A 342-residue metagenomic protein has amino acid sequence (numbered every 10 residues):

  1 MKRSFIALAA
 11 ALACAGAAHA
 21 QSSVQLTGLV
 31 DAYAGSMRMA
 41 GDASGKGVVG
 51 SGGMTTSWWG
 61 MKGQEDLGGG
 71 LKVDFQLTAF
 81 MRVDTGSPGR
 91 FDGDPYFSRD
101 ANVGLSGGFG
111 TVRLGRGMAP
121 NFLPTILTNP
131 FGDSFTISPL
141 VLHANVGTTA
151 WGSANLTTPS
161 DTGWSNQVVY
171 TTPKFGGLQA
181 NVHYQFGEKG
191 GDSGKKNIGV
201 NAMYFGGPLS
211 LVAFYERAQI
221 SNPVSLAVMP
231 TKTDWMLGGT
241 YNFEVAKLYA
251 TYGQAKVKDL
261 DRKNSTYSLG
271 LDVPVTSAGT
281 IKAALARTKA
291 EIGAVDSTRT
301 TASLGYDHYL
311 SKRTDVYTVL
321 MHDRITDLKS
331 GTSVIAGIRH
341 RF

Functional and structural regions predicted by a protein language model:
M1-Q21: Gram-negative bacterial Sec-dependent N-terminal signal peptides
S22-S36, K46-G187, G194-K196, M203-S210: Outer membrane beta-barrel
G28-A34, L77-A79, R116, V182-Y184 (+6 more regions): Transmembrane beta-barrel strands of outer-membrane/channel proteins
D42-G53, R90-S98, T158-S160, K189-K196 (+4 more regions): Replace "Gram-negative outer membrane beta-barrel proteins" with "bacterial and organellar outer membrane beta-barrel
T55-W59, R99-L105, W164-V168, K196-V200 (+6 more regions): Hydrophobic, lipid-facing positions within transmembrane beta-strands of outer-membrane proteins
L71-V73, F109-R113, G177-A180, P208-A213 (+3 more regions): Repeated loop/turn-to-beta-strand initiation elements of outer-membrane beta-barrel proteins
I198-S303: Detector for outer-membrane/organellar transmembrane beta-barrel domains, recognizing the amphipathic beta-strand
H308-L310, S330-F342: Outer-membrane beta-barrel "beta-signal"
